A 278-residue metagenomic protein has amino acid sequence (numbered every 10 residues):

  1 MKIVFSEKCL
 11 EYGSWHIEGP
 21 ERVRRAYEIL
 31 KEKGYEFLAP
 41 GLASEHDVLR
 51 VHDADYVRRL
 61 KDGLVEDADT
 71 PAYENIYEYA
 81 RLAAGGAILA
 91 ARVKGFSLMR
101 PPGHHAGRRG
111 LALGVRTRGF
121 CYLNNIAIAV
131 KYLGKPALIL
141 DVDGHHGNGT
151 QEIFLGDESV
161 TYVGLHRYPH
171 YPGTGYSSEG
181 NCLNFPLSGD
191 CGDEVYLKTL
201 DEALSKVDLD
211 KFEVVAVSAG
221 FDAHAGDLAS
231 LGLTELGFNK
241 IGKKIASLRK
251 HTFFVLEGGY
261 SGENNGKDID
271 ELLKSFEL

Functional and structural regions predicted by a protein language model:
M1-V130, G134, P186, L204 (+1 more regions): Metal-dependent C-N hydrolase catalytic cores
C9, A223, G258-G262: A short, acidic, flexible beta-alpha connecting loop/helix-capping segment that sits on the rim of active
R22, A83, I241, N265-L273: Short, hydrophobic-biased amphipathic alpha-helical segments
A54, T234-E235, N264-L278: Short, electropositive alpha-helical surface patch
I88, M99-R249, L273-S275: Conserved alpha-helical scaffold segments that buttress catalytic/binding sites
D227-A229, G262-K267: Metal-dependent catalytic neighborhoods of phosphoester/phosphodiester hydrolases
H251-G258: Short acidic/histidine-rich active-site segments
